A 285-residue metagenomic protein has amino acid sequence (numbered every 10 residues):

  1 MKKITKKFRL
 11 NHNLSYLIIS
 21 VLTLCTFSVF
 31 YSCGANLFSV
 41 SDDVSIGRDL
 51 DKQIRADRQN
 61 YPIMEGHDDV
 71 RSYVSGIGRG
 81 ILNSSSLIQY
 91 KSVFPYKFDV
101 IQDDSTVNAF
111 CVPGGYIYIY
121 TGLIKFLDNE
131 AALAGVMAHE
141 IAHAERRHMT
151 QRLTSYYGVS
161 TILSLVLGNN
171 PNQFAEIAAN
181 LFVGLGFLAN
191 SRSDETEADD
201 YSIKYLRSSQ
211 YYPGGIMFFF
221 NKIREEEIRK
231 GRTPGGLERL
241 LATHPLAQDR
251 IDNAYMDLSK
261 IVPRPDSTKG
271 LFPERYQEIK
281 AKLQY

Functional and structural regions predicted by a protein language model:
K3-S20, S32-K52, N83-D104, R192-Y285: C-terminal capping/extension segments of zinc metalloprotease domains
F27-F30: Bacterial Sec-type N-terminal signal peptides, specifically the leucine/valine-rich hydrophobic h-region
L50-M64: Acidic/histidine-rich, surface-exposed loop or edge segments in extracytoplasmic proteins
R71-Q89: Zn2+-dependent metallopeptidase catalytic core
V100-G115: Catalytic zinc-binding patch centered on the HExxH motif and its immediate surroundings that defines zinc-dependent
L123-I124, A131-A132, I141-G158, N169-N170: Catalytic Zn2+-binding segment of zinc metalloproteases
T154-N170, F174-G186: Membrane-active amphipathic alpha-helices enriched in small hydrophobic residues
